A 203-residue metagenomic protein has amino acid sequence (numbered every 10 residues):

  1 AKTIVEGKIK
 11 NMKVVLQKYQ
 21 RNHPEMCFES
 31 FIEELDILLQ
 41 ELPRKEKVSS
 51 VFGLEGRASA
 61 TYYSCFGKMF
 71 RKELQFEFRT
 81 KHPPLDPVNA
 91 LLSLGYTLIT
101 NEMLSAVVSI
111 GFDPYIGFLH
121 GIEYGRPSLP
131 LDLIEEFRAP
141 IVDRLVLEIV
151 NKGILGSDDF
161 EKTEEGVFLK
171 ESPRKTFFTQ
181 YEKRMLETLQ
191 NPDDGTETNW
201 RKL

Functional and structural regions predicted by a protein language model:
A1-L203: Active-site helix-to-loop segments that bind/position phosphate- or nucleotide-bearing substrates and donors across
